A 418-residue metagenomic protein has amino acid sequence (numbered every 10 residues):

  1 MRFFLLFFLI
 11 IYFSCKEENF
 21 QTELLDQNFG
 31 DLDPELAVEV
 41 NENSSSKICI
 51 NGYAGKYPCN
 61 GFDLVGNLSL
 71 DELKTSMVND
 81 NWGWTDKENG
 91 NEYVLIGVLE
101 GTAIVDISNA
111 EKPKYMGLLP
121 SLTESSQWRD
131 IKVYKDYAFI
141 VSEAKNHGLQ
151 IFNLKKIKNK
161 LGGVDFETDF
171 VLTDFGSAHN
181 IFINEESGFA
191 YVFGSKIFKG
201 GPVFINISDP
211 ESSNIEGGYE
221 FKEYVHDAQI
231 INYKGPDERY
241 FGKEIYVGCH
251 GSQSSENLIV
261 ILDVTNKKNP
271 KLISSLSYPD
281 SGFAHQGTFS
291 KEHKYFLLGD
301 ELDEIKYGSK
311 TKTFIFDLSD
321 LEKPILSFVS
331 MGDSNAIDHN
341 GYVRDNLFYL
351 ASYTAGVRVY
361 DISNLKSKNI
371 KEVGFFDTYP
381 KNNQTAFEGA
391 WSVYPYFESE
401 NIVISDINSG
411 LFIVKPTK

Functional and structural regions predicted by a protein language model:
M1-L25: Bacterial Sec-dependent N-terminal signal peptides
K16-K418: Feature marking well-ordered beta-strand scaffolds used for ligand recognition
